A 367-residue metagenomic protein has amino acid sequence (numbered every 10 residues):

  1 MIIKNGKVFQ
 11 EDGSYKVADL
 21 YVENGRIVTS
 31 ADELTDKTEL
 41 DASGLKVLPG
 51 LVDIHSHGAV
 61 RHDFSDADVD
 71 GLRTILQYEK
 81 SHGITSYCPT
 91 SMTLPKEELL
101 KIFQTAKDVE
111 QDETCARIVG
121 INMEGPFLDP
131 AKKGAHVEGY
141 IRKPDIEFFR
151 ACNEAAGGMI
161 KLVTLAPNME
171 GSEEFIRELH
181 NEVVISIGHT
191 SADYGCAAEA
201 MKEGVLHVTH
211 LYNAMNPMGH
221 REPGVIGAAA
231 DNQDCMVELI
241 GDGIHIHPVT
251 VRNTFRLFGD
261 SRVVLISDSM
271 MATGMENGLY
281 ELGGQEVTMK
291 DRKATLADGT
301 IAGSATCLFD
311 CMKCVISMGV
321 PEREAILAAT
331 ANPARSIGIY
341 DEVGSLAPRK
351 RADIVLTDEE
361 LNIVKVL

Functional and structural regions predicted by a protein language model:
M1-L48: Histidine-rich, glycine-flanked metal-binding segment
G6, R335, S345-L367: C-terminal cap of metal-dependent C-N hydrolases
L45-V69: Di-metal (Zn2+ and/or Mg2+/Mn2+) metal-binding site signature of metallo-dependent hydrolases with the MBL/beta-CASP
G50-V52, S186, V263-I266, V355: Residue-level marker for buried hydrophobic side chains located in beta-strands that build the well-ordered beta-sheet
H57, R61, R73-I102, A116-D129 (+5 more regions): Divalent metal-dependent hydrolysis catalytic cores, especially in the metallo-beta-lactamase
P95-K101, N168-E170, S186-S191, I240-R252 (+1 more regions): Active-site glycine- and acidic-residue-rich loops that bind and position anionic ligands or nucleotide-like cofactors
M123, P130-I146, R150-G224: Divalent metal-binding pocket/active-site signature
C196-E324, A329, R335-Y340, E360-N362: Active-site-adjacent C-terminal substructures of enzyme catalytic domains
